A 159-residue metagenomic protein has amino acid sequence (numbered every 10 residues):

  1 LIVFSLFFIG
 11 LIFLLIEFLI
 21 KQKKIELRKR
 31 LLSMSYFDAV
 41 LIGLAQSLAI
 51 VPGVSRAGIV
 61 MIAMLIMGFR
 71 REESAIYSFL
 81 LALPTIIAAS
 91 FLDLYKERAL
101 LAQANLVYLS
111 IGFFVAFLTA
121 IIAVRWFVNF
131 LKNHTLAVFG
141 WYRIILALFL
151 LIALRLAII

Functional and structural regions predicted by a protein language model:
L1-I159: Multi-pass membrane proteins that catalyze or facilitate reactions on polyprenyl-/lipid-phosphate substrates and their
